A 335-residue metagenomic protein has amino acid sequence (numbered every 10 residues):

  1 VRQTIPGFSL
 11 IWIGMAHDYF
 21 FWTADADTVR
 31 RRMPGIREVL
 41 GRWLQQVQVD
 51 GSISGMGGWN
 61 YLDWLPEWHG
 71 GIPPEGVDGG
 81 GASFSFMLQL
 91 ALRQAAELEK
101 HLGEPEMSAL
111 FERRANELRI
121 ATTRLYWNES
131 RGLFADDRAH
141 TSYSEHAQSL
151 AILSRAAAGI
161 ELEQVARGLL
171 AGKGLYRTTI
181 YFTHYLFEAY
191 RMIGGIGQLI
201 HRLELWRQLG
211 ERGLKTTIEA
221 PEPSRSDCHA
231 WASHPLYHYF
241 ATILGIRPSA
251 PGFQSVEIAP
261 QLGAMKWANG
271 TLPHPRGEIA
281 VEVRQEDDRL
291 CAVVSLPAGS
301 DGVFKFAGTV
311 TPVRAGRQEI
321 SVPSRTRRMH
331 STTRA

Functional and structural regions predicted by a protein language model:
V1, R32-S52, R113-L133, A157-R177 (+1 more regions): Long, well-ordered core segments of solenoidal/helical folds
V1-S9, E67-M87, S130-Q148, S154 (+2 more regions): Solvent-exposed loop and edge beta-strand segments that line ligand/cofactor-binding and catalytic clefts
Q3, L10, Q45-G55, R124-A135 (+3 more regions): Charged/polar, low-hydrophobicity segments characteristic of intrinsically disordered regions and flexible loops
G7, W22-F84, L102-Q148, F253 (+1 more regions): Active-site acid/base region of carbohydrate-active enzymes
I11-G14, R31-E38, S83-E97, L110-E117 (+7 more regions): Generic recognition of stable, solvent-exposed alpha-helical segments in well-folded globular domains
W12-T28, M87-P105, S149-G159, Y185-G194 (+1 more regions): Well-ordered alpha-helical scaffold segments within catalytic/enzyme domains
R113, I120, G197-A335: Non-catalytic C-terminal accessory modules of carbohydrate-active enzymes
A166-G172, Y190, V294, V303-F306: Alpha-helix C-terminal capping segments
